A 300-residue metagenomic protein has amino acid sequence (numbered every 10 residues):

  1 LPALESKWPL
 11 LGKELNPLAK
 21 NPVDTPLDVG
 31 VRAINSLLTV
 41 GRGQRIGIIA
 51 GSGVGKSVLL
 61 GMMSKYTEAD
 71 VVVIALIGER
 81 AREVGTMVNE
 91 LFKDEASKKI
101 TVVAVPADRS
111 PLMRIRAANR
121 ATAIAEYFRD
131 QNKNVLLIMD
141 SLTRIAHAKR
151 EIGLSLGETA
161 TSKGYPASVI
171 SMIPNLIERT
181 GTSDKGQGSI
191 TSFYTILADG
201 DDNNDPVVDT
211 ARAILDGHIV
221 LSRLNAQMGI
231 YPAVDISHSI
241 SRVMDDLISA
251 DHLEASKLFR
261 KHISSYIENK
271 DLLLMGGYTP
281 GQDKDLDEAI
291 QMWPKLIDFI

Functional and structural regions predicted by a protein language model:
L1-L59, S64: Short, glycine/charged-enriched hinge/interface segments at domain edges or termini
S36-T39, G43-I300: P-loop NTPase catalytic core
